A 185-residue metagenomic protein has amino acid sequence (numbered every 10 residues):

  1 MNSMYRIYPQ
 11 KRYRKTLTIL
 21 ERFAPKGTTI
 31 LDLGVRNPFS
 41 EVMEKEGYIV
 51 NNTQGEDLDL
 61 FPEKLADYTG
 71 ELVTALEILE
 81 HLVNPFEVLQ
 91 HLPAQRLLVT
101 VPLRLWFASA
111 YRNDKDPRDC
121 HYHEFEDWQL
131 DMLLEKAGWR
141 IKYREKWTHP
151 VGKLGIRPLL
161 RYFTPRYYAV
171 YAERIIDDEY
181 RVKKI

Functional and structural regions predicted by a protein language model:
M1-L72, F86-H91, Q95, P117-M132 (+1 more regions): Conserved N-terminal segment of class I S-adenosyl-L-methionine
L31, L76, V99: Active-site flanking residues adjacent to catalytic metal/cofactor-binding acidic residues
L33, I78-H81: Generic detector of well-ordered alpha-helical packing
L72-I78: A short beta-strand submotif of the Rossmann-like class I SAM-dependent methyltransferase core that lines
L79, V88, L103: Flexible, active-site-proximal loop/turn residues at the rims of small-molecule/cofactor binding pockets and catalytic
V83-E87, S109: Short N-terminal helix/helix-N-cap motif within the alpha/beta-hydrolase-1
V99-H123: Short, glycine-/aromatic-enriched active-site segment of Class I SAM-dependent methyltransferases
L133-W139: A structural motif corresponding to the C-terminal end of an alpha-helix and its immediate exit/capping segment
